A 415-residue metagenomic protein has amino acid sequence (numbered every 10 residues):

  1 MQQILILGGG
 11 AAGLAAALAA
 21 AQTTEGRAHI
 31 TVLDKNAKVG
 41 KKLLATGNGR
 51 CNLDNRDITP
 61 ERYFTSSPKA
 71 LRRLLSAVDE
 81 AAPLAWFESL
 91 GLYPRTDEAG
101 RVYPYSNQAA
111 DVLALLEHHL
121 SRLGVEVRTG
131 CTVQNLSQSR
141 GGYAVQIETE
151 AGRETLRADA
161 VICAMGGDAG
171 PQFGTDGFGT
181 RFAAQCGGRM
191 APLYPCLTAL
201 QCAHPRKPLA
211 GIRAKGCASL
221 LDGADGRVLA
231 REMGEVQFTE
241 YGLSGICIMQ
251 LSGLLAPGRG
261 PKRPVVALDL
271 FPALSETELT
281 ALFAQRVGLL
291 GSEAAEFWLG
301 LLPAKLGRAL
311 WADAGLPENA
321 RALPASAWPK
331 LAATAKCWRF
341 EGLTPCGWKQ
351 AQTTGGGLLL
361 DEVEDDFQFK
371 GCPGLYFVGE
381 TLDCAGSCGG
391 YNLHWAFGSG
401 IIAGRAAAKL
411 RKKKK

Functional and structural regions predicted by a protein language model:
M1-A12, T31: Beta1/beta-strand and adjacent pyrophosphate-binding region of the FAD-binding site in flavoprotein oxidoreductases
L5-L7, L33, V133, T155-Q172 (+4 more regions): Short hydrophobic core segments
A21-N48: Glycine-rich FAD pyrophosphate-binding loop
A37-V39, L44-A45, L53, D57-P60 (+2 more regions): An anion/pyrophosphate-binding glycine-rich loop and adjacent beta-alpha core in soluble alpha-beta enzymes
N48-T96: Glycine-rich active-site loop/strand segments that organize a redox cofactor
T129, R308-A385: A glycine-rich dinucleotide-binding beta-alpha-beta segment and adjacent secondary-structure elements that constitute
T129-G142: A conserved short coil-to-beta-strand element within the FAD-binding core of flavoproteins
A160-R206: Glycine-rich loop(s) and the adjacent beta-strand/alpha-helix scaffold that form part
